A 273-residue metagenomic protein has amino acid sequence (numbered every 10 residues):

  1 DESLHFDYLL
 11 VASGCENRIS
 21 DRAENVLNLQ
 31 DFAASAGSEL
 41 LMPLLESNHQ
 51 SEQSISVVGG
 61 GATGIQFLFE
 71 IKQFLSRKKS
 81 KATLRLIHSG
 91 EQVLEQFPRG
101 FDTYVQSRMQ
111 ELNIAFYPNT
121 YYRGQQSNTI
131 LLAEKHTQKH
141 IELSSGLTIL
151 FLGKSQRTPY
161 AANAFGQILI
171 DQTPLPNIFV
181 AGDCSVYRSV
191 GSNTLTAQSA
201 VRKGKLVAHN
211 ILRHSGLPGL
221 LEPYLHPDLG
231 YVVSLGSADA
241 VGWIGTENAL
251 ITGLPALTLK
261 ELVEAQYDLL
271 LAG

Functional and structural regions predicted by a protein language model:
L10-V11, I149: N-terminal Rossmann-like NAD(P) cofactor-binding module of classical short-chain dehydrogenase/reductase
V11-F74: Glycine-rich dinucleotide-binding loop and its adjacent helix/turn
N25, T83, N113-A115, N177 (+1 more regions): Conserved beta-strand segments of alpha/beta enzyme cores
N28-S51, E142-K205: FAD-site-proximal beta/loop scaffold in flavoenzymes
Q53-Y104, A197-N210, G219-P223, L229: Rossmann-like dinucleotide-binding core of oxidoreductases
S76-F165: A Rossmann-like FAD-binding core segment of flavoenzymes
S199, K203-G273: C-terminal, flexible cofactor-proximal segment of oxidoreductases
